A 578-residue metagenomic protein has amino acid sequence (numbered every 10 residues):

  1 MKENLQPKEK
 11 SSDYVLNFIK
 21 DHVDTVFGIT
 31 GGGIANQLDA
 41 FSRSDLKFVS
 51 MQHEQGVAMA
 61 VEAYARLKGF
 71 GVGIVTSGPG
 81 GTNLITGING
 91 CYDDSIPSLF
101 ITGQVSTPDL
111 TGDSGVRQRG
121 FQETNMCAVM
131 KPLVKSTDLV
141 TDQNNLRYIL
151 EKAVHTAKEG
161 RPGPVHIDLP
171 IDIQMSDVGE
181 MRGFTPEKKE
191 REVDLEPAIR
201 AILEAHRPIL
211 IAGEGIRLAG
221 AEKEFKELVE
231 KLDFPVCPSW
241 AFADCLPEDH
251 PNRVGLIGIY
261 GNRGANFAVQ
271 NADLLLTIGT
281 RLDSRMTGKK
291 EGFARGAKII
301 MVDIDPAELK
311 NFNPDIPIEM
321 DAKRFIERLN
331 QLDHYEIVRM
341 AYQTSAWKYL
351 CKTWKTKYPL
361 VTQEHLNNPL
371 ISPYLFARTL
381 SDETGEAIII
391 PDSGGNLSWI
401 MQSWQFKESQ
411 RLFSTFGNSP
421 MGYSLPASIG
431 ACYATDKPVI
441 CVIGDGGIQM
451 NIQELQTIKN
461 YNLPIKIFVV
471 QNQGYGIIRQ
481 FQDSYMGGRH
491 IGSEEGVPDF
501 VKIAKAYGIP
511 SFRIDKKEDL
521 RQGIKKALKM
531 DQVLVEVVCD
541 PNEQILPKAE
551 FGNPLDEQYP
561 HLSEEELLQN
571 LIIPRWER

Functional and structural regions predicted by a protein language model:
M1-P7, N144, G296-S393, K517-I524 (+1 more regions): Phosphate/pyrophosphate-binding active-site segments
K2-E336, P464-I467, A504, L571: N-terminal alpha/beta PP-like core and its mobile active-site loop of ThDP/TPP-dependent enzymes
K10-V15, D21-H22, I29-S42, Y349-P426 (+1 more regions): Active-site diphosphate/adenylate-binding microenvironment
I29, I101, D168-P170, I211-G213 (+11 more regions): Generic beta-strand/beta-sheet core signal
I29-G31, V49-M59, G73-G80, T141-D142 (+5 more regions): Active-site nucleophile and cofactor-binding loops and adjacent substrate-binding regions of central metabolic enzymes
L67, P97, T111-F121, F293 (+4 more regions): Thiamine diphosphate
L133, A205, T379-A387, A504-G508: A structural motif corresponding to the C-terminal end of an alpha-helix and its immediate exit/capping segment
V134-L139, R207, P359, Q363 (+3 more regions): A broad detector of the eukaryotic-type serine/threonine protein kinase catalytic domain
